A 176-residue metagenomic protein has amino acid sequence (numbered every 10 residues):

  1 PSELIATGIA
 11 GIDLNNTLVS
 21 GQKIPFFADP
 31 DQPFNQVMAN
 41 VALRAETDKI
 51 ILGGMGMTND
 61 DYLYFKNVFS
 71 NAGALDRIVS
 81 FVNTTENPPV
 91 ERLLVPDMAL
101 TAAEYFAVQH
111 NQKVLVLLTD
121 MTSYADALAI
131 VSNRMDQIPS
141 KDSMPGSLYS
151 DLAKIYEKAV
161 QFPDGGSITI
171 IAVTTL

Functional and structural regions predicted by a protein language model:
P1-N15: Peripheral, non-AAA+ core regions of ATP-driven protein-machinery
L14-L176: P-loop NTPase catalytic core
